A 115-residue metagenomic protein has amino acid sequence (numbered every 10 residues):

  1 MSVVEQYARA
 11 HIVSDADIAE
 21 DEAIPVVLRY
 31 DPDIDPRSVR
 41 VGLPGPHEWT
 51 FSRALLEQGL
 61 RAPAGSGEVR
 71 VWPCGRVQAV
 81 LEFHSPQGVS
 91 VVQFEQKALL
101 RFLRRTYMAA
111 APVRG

Functional and structural regions predicted by a protein language model:
M1-G115: Positively charged, low-complexity terminal tracts and the immediately adjacent first secondary-structure elements
